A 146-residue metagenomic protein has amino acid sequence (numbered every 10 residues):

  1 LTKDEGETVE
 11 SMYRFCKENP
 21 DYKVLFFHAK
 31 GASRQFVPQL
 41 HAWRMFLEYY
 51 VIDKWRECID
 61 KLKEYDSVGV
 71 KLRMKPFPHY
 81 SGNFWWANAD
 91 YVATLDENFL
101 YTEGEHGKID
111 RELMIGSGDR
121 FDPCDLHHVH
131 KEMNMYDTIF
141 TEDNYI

Functional and structural regions predicted by a protein language model:
L1-I146: ER/Golgi luminal nucleotide-sugar-dependent glycosyltransferases, focusing on the catalytic module
